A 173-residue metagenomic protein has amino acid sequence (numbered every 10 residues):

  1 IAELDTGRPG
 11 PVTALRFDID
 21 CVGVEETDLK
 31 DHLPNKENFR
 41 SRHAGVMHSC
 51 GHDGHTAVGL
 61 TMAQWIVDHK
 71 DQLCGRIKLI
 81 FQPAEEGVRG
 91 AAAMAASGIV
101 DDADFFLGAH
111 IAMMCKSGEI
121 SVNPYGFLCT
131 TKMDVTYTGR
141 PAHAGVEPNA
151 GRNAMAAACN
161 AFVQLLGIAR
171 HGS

Functional and structural regions predicted by a protein language model:
I1-A2, I19, G23-E25: Generic N-terminal targeting/processing segments that precede catalytic cores or assembly contacts
I1-P9: A non-catalytic alpha/beta surface segment that caps or lines the substrate-entry region of metallo-dependent hydrolase
L4, V67, Y137-G139: Hydrophobic residues in beta-strands and at strand termini
V22-G23, L29-M47, D53-G54, D71-S173: Histidine/acidic-residue-rich, glycine-tolerant segments that coordinate divalent metal ions
H55-G59: Alpha-helical transmembrane segments that form the membrane-embedded catalytic/substrate-binding core of multi-pass
L60-C74: Flexible, small-residue-rich helix->loop connector segments that border functional cores
